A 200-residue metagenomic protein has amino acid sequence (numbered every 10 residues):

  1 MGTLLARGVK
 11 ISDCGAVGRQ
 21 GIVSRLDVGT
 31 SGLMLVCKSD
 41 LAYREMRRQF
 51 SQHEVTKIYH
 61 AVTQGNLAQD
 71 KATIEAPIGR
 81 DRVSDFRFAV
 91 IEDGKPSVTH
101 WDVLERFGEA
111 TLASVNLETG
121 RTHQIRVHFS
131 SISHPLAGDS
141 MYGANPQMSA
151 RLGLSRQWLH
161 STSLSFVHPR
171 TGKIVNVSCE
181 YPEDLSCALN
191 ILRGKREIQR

Functional and structural regions predicted by a protein language model:
M1-R82, S178-R196, R200: RNA pseudouridine synthases
L4, L35, A61, W101 (+3 more regions): Residue-level signal for inorganic ion chemistry
S24, H60, K71-A72, G94 (+3 more regions): Residues that recognize and position ribonucleotide moieties
V28-G29, V55, K95, F107-E109 (+1 more regions): Short flexible coil/turn linkers enriched for glycine and charged/polar residues that connect secondary-structure
D40, E118-T119: Loop/turn elements at beta-strand to alpha-helix junctions within RNA-recognition modules
M46, R121-F129: Short beta-strand segments enriched for Tyr within beta-sheet-rich domains, predominantly fibronectin type III
Y59, T111-A113, T162: Short beta-strand micro-motifs in enzyme catalytic cores
V83, E92-V98, V103, G108 (+2 more regions): Pseudouridine synthases involved in rRNA/tRNA modification
